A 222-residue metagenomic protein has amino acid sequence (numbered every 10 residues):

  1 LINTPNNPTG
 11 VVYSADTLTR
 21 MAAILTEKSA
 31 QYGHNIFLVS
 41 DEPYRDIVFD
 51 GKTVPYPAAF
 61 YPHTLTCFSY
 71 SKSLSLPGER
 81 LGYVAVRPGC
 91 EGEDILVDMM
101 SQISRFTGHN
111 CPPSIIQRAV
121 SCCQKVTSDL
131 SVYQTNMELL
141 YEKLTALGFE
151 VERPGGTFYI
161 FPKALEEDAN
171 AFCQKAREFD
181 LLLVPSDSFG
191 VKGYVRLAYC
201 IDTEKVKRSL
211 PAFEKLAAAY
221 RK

Functional and structural regions predicted by a protein language model:
L1-K222: PLP-dependent class I/II
